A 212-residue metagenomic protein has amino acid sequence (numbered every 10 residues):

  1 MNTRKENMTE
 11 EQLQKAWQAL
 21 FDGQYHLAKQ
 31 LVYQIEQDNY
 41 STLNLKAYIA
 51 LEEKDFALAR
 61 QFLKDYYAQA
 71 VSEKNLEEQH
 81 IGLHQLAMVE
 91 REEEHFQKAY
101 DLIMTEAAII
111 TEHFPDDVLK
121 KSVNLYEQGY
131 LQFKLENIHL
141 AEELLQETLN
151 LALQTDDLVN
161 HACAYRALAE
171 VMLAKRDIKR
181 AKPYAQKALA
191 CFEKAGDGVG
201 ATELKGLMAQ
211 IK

Functional and structural regions predicted by a protein language model:
E6, Q37, E77, D117-L119 (+2 more regions): Residue signature of alpha-solenoid helical repeat architecture, marking inter-repeat boundaries and helix-start
E10, S41, I81, K121-V123 (+2 more regions): Residue register of alpha-helical TPR repeats
E10-Q34, L45, I49-E52: Alpha-helical segment of the N-proximal tetratricopeptide repeat
Q14, L45, E78, Q85 (+5 more regions): "A position-specific structural signal for the A-helix of alpha-solenoid helical repeats
K29-Q37, Y67-V71, M104-E112, Q146-D156 (+2 more regions): Amphipathic alpha-helical segments of tetratricopeptide repeats
